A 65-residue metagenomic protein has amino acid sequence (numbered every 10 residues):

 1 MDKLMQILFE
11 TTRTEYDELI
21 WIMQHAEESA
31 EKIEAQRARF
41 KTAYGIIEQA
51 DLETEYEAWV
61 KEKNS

Functional and structural regions predicted by a protein language model:
M1-E34: N-terminal acidic leader/helix
Q24, S29-S65: Short, charge-rich amphipathic interface segments used for partner binding and complex assembly
